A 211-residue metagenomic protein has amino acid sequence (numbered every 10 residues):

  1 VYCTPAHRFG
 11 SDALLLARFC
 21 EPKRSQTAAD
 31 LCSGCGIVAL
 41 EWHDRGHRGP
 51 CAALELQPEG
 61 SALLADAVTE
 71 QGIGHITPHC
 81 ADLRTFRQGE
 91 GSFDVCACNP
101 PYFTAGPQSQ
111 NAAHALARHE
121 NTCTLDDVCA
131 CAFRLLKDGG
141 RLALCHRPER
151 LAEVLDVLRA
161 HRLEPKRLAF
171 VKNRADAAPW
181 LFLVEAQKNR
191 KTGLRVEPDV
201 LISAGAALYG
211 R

Functional and structural regions predicted by a protein language model:
V1-K23: Class I SAM-dependent transferase core
Y2-P5, C123-P179: Conserved Class I SAM-dependent methyltransferase catalytic core
L15-E90, V95-C98, T104-Q110: Conserved SAM/SAH cofactor-binding pocket of Class I
L16, N99, V128, A186: Residue-level signal for inorganic ion chemistry
A17, A112-A115, A160-H161: Glycine-rich, phosphate-binding/catalytic loops in enzymes
E55, E153, E185: Acidic-residue sensor for enzyme active/binding pockets
P100-D127, C131: Mobile active-site "lid"/loop adjacent to the S-adenosyl-L-methionine
D176-R211: SAM/dcSAM-binding transferase cores
